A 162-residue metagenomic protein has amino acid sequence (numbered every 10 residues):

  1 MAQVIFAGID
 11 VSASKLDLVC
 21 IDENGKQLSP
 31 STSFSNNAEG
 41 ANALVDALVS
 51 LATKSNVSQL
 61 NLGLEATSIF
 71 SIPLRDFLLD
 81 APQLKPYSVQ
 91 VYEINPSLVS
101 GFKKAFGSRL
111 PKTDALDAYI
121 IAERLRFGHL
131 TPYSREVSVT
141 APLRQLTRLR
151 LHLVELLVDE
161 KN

Functional and structural regions predicted by a protein language model:
M1-N162: Phosphate- and other anionic-substrate recognition elements at nucleic-acid/protein interfaces
